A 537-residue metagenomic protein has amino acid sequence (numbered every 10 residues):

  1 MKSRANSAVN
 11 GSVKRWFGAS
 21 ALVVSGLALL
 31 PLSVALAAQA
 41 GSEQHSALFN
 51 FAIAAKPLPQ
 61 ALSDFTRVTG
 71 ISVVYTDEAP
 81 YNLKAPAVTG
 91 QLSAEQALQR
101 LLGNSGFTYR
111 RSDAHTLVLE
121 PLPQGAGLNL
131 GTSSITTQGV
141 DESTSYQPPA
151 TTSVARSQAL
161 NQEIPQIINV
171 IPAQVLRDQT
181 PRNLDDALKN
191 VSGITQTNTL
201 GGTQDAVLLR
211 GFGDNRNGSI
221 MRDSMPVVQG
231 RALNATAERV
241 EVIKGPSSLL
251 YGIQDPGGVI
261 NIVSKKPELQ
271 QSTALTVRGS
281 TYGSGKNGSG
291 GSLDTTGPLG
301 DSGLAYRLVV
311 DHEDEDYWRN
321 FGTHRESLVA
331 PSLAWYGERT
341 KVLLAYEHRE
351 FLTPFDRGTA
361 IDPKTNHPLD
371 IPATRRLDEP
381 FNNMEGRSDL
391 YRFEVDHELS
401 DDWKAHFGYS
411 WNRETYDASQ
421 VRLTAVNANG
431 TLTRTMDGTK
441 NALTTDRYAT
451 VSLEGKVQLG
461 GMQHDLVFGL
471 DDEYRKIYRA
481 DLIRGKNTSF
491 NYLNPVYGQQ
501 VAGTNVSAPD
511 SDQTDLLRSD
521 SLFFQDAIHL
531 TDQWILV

Functional and structural regions predicted by a protein language model:
L32-G127: N-terminal export/assembly leaders
R67, S72, A87, G131-Q270: Acidic, small-polar-rich N-terminal luminal/periplasmic segments of exported/outer-membrane proteins
I171, Q179, Q204, G257 (+7 more regions): Transmembrane beta-barrel architecture of outer-membrane proteins
S219-M221, S272-T276, A305-R307, K341-L343 (+3 more regions): Residue-level detector of the transmembrane beta-barrel scaffold of outer-membrane proteins
T236-E238, L249-P331, W335-K341, D389: Outer-membrane beta-barrel translocator/receptor signature
L275-T281, G291, L308-H312, L344-H348 (+2 more regions): Transmembrane beta-barrel strands of outer-membrane/channel proteins
E313-Y317, A330-E398, W411-T444, T488-D515 (+1 more regions): Acidic/polar loop-and-plug regions of large Gram-negative outer-membrane beta-barrel proteins
E394-R413, D437-V537: Face-selective signature of the C-terminal outer-membrane beta-barrel domain
